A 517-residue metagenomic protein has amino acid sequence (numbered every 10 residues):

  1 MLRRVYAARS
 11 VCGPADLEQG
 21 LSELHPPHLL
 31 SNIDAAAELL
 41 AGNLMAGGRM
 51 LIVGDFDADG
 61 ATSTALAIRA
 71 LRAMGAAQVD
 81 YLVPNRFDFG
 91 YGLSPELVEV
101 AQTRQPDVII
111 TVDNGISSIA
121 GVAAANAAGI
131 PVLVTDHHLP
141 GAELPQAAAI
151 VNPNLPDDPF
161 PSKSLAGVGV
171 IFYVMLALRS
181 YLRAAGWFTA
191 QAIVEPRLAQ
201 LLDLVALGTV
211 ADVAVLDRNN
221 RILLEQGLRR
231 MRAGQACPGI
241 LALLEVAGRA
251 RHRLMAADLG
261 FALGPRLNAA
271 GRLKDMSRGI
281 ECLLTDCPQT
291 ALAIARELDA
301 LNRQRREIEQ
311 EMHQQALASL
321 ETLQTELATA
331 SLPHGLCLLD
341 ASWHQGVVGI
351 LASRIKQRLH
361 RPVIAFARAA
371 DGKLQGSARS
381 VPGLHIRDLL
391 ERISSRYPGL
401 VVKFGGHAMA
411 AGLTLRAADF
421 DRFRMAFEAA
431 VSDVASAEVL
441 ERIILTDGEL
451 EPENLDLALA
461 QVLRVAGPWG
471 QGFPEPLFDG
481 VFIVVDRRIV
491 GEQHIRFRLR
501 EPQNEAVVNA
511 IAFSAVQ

Functional and structural regions predicted by a protein language model:
M1-D107, A128, S180-D419, I489: Hydrophobic helix-and-loop "lid/oligomerization" segment in the mid-to-C-terminal part of catalytic domains
E99-V168, F172-A192: Active-site cavity-forming subdomains of large catalytic enzyme subunits
A120-A124, L351-R354, A458, V462: A short acidic, amphipathic alpha-helical/loop segment
L390-I393, R424-V431: Short amphipathic alpha-helices in soluble, non-transmembrane regions that often serve as interface/regulatory elements
E391, N504-Q517: Beta-strand/loop nucleic-acid-binding surfaces
D419-F423, Q517: OB-fold single-stranded nucleic acid-binding module
V431-L440: Flexible helix-coil linker/hinge segments at domain or subdomain boundaries
E441-A510: Accessory interdomain/linker segments of ATP-dependent helicases and helicase-like nucleic-acid enzymes that mediate
